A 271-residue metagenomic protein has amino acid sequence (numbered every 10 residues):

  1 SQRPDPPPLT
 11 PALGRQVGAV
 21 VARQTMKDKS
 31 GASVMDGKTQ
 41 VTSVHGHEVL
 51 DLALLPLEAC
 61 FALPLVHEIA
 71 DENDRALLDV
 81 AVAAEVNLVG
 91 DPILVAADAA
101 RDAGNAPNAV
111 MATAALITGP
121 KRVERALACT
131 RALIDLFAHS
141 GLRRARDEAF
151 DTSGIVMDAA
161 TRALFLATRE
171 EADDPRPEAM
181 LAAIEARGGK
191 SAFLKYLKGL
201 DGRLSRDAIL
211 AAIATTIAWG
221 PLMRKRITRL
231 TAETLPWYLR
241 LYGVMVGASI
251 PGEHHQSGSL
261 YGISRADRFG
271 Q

Functional and structural regions predicted by a protein language model:
S1-Q271: Non-transmembrane, aqueous-exposed alpha-helical and coiled segments at domain scale
